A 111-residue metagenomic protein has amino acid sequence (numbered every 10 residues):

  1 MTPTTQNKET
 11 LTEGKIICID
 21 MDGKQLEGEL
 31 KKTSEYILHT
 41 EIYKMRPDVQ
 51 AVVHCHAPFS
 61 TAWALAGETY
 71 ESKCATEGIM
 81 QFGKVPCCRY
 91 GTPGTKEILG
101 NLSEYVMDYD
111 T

Functional and structural regions predicted by a protein language model:
M1-T111: Glycine-rich flexible loops
